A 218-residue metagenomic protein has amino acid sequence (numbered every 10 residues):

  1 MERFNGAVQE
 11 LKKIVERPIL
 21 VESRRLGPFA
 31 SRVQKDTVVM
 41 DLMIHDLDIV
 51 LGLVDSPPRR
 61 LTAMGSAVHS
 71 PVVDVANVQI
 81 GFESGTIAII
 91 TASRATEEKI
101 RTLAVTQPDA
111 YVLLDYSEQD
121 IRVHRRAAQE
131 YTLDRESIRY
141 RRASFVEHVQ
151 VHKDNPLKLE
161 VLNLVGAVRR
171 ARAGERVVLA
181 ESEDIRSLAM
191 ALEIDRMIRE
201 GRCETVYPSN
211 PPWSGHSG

Functional and structural regions predicted by a protein language model:
M1-V33: A contiguous active-site-proximal alpha/beta segment in oxidoreductase catalytic domains
F4-V8, D46-V50, L157-V165, L188-A191: A general structural signal for well-ordered alpha-helical segments in protein cores
I14-P18, H45, P108: Structured helix-beta-strand junction loops
A30-E98, T102-T106, S117, W213: Rossmann-like dinucleotide-binding domain that binds NAD(P)(H)
T37, H148-V151, A173-V178: Active-site rim elements
M40, I44, V151-K158, I185: Electropositive phosphate-/nucleotide-binding environments in soluble metabolic enzymes
V68, T86-L162, A180, S209 (+1 more regions): NAD(P)-dinucleotide binding in Rossmann-like oxidoreductases
N163-G218: C-terminal helix-rich "cap/oligomerization" subdomain common to oxidoreductases
